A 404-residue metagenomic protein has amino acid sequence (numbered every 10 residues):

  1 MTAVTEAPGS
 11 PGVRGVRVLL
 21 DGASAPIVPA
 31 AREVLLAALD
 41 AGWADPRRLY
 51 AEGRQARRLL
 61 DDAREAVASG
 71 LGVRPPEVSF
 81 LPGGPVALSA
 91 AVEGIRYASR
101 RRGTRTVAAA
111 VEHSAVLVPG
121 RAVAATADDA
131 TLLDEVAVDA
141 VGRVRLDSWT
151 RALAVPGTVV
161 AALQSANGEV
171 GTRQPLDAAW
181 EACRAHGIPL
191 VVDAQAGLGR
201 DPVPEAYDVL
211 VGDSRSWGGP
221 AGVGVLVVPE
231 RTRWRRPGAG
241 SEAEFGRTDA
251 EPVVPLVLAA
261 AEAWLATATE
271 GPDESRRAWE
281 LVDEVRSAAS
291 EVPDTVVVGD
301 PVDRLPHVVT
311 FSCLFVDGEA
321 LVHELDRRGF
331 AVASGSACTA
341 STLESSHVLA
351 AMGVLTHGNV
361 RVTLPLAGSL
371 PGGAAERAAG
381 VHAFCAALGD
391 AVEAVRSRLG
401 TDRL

Functional and structural regions predicted by a protein language model:
M1-L404: Pyridoxal 5′-phosphate
